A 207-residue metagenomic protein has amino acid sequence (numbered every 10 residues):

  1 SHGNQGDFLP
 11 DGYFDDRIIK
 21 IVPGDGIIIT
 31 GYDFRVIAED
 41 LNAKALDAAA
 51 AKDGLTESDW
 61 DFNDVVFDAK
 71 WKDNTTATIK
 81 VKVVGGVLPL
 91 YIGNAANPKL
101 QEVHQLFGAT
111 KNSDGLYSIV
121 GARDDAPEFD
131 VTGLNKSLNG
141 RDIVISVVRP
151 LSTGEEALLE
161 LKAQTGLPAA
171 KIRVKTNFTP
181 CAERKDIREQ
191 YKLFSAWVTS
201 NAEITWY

Functional and structural regions predicted by a protein language model:
S1-Y207: Extracellular distal adhesion/interaction modules in secreted or cell-surface proteins
